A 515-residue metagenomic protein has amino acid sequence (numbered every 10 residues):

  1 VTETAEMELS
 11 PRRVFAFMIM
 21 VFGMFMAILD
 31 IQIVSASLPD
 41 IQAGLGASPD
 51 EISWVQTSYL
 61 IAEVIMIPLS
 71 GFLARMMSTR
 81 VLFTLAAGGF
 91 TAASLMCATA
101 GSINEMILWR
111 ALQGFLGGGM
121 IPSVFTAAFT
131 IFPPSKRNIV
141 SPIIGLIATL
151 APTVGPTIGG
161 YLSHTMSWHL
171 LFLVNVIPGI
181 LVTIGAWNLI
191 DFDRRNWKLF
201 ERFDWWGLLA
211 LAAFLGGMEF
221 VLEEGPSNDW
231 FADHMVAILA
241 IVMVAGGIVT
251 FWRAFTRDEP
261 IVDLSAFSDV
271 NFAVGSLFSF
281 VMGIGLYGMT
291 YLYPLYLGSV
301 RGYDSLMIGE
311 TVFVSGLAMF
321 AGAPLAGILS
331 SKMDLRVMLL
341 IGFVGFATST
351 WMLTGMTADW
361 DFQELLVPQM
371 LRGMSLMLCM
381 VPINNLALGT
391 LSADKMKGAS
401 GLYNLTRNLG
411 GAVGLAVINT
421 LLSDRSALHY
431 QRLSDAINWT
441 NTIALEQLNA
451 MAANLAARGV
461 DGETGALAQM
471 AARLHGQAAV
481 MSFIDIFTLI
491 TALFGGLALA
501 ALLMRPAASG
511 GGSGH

Functional and structural regions predicted by a protein language model:
V1-L9: Short, Lys/Arg-rich, polar N-terminal cytosolic tail immediately upstream of the first transmembrane signal-anchor
T2, S37, E51, N408-P506 (+1 more regions): Hydrophobic transmembrane architecture of multi-pass small-molecule transporters
P11-A86, S94, N104-M106, I147 (+6 more regions): Transmembrane core module of solute transporters
A36, L60, I67-G207, E224 (+2 more regions): Helix-loop-helix hairpins in multi-pass membrane proteins, especially solute transporters
E51, K136-I143, M307, K395-L402: Cytoplasmic loop-to-transmembrane helix junctions
I143-I147, F278, L402-T406: Hydrophobic alpha-helical segments of secondary membrane carriers
A151-P156, G160, L365-E446: Small-residue-rich alpha-helical segments with characteristic i,i+4
V176-R194, A212-E224, V242-T256, A498-R505: C-terminal membrane-cytosol helix-exit motif in multi-pass small-molecule transporters
